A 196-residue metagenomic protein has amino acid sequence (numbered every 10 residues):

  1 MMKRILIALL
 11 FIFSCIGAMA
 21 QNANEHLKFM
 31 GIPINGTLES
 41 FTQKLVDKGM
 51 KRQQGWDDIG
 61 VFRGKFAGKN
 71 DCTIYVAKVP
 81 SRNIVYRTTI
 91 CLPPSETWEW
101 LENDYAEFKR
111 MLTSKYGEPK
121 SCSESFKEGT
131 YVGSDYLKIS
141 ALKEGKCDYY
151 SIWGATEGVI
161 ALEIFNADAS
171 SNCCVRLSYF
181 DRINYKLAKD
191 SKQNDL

Functional and structural regions predicted by a protein language model:
M1-M2: N-terminal secretory signal peptides that target proteins for export/translocation
I5-G17: Sec-dependent N-terminal signal peptides
C15-G17, P33, L45, F66 (+1 more regions): Prokaryotic Sec-type signal peptides and long signal-anchor helices with extended Leu/Ile/Val-rich h-regions
Q21-I59, L92-L196: Non-cytosolic coordination micro-motifs
G64-F108: Mid-chain, structured segments of secreted extracytoplasmic proteins
